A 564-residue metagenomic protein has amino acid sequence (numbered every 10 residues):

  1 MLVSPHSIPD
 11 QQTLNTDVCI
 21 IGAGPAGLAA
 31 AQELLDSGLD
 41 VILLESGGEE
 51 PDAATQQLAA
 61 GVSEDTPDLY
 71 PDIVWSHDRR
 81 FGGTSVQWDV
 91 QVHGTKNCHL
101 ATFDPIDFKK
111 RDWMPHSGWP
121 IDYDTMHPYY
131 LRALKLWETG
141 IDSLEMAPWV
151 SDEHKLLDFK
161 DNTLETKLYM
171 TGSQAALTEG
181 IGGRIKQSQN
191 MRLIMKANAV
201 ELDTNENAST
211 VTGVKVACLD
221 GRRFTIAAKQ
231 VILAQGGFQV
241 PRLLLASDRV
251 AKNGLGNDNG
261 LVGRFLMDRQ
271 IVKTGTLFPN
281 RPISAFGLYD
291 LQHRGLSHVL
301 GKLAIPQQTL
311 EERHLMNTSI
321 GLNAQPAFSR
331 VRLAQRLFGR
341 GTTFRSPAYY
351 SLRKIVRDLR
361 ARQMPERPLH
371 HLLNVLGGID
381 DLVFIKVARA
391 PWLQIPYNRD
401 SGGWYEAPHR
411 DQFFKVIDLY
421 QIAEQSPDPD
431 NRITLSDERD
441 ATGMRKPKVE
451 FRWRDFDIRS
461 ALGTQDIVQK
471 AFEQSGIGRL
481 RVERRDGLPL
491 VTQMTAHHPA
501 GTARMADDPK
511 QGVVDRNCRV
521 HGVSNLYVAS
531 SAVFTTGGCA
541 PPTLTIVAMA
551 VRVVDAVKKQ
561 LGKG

Functional and structural regions predicted by a protein language model:
M1-V18, D36-S37, K559-K563: Extreme N-terminal leader/targeting segments of oxidoreductases
V18-L43: N-terminal Rossmann-like FAD-binding beta1-loop-alpha1 element of flavoenzymes
D36, G47-E50, Q57-A59, L202 (+4 more regions): Glycine-rich loop(s) and the adjacent beta-strand/alpha-helix scaffold that form part
V62-M146, Y420-T434, A441: Redox-cofactor-proximal catalytic regions of oxidoreductases
Y70-I73, D107-V211, T492-T495: Conserved redox-cofactor binding core of oxidoreductases
D107, Q230, A234, L245-Q412: Mid-to-C-terminal "cap/lid" subdomains and adjacent gly/pro-rich loops that border and regulate access to redox
I194-T210, Q394-R432, T442-T536, T543: A glycine-rich dinucleotide-binding beta-alpha-beta segment and adjacent secondary-structure elements that constitute
T536-V554: A conserved FAD-binding loop/helix module that cradles the flavin
